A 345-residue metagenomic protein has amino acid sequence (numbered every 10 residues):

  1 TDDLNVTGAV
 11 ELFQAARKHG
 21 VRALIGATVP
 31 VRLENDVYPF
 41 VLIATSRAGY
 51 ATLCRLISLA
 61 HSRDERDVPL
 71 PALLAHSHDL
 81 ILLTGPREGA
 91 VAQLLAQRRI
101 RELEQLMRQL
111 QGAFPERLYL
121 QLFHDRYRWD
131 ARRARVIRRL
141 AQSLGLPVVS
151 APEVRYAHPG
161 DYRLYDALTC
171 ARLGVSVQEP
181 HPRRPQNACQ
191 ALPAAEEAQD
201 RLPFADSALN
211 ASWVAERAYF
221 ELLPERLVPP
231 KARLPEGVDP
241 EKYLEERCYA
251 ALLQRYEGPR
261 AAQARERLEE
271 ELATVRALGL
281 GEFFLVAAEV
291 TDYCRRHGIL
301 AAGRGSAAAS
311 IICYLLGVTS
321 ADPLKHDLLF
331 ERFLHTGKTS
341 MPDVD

Functional and structural regions predicted by a protein language model:
T1-E65, Y127-L144, A151-V154, G303 (+1 more regions): A metal-dependent hydrolase metal-coordination microenvironment
T1-V6, L12-F13, L122-W129, Y156 (+4 more regions): Conserved short loop/turn motifs at secondary-structure junctions
N5-G8, V31-L33, G89-A92, R126-D130 (+4 more regions): Flexible loop/turn segments at secondary-structure boundaries
R17, L74, Q111-G112, R138 (+3 more regions): Anion (oxyanion) recognition and catalysis
V21, V29-H124, P159-V286, K325-D345: Conserved active-site carboxylates
G85, V149, V154-G160, C294 (+1 more regions): Conserved phosphate/anionic-ligand binding catalytic regions in large, soluble enzymes, centered on
A113-Q121, P147, Y293-I299: Short, surface-exposed connector motifs at secondary-structure boundaries
V136-L144, L280-L300: Short, hydrophobic/aliphatic alpha-helical segments
